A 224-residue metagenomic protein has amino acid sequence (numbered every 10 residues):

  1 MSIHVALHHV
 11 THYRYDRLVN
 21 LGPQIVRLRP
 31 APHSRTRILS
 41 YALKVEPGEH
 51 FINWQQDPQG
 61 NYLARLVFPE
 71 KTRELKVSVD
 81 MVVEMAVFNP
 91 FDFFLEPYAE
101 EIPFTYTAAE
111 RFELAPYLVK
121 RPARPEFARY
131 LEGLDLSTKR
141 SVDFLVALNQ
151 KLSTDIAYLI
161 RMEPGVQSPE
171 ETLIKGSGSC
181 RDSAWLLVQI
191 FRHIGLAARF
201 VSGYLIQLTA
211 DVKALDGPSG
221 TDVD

Functional and structural regions predicted by a protein language model:
M1-E132: Linear, non-domain "peripheral" regions
M1-S2, P30-L39, L152-I156, A184-L187 (+1 more regions): Short low-complexity stretches enriched in small and charged residues
F68-T72, V83, R140-D143, I206-K213: Short, highly charged low-complexity linear segments
V87-P90, I160, F191, G195-A198: Long, hydrophobic, amphipathic alpha-helical segments used as structural scaffolds
I102-G178, L186, H193-I194: Secondary-structure boundary elements
Q150, D182-D224: Hydrophobic/aromatic-rich core segments of domains that either
